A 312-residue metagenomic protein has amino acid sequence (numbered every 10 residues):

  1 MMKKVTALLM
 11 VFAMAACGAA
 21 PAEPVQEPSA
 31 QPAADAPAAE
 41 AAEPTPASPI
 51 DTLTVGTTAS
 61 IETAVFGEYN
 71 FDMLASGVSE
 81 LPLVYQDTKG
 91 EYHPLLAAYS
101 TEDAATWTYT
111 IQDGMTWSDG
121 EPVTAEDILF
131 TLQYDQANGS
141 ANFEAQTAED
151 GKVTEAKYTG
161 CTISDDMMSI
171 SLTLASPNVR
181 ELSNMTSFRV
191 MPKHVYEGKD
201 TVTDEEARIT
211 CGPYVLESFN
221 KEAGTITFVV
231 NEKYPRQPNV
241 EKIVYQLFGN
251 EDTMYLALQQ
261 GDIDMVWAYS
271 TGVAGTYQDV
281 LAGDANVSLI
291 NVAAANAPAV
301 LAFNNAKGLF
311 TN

Functional and structural regions predicted by a protein language model:
M1-L53, G160: Short, low-complexity disordered leader/linker segments with a strong preference for bacterial N-terminal type II
P49-A59, T106-T110, I128-T131, I170-L172 (+4 more regions): Short, well-ordered beta-strand elements
G56-D103, Q133, I209: N-terminal lobe/hinge region of extracytoplasmic solute-binding protein
A98-A141, S171, A257: Aromatic- and charge-enriched surface segment that lines or borders ligand/interaction sites
T124-F130, M167-S171, P213, E241-K242 (+1 more regions): Alpha-helical secondary-structure segments
N142, E217-V229, V244-L309: Extracellular/periplasmic solute-recognition and catalytic clefts
A145-Y196: Surface-exposed binding/hinge segments that line and control ligand-binding clefts or catalytic entry sites
T186-P238, K242: Gly/Pro-rich hinge or "lid" segments in bacterial periplasmic/extracellular proteins
